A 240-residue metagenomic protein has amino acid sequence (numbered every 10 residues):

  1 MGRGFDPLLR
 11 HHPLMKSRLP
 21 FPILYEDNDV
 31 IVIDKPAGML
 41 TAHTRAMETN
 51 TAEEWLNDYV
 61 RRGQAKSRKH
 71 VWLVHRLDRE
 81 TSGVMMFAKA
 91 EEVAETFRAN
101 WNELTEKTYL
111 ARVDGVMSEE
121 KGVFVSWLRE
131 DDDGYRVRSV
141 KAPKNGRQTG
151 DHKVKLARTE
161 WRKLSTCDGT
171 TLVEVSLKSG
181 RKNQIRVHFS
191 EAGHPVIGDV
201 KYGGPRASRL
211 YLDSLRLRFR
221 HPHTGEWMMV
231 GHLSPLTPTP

Functional and structural regions predicted by a protein language model:
G4-L8: Short, positively charged low-complexity motifs
R10-P240: RNA pseudouridine synthases
